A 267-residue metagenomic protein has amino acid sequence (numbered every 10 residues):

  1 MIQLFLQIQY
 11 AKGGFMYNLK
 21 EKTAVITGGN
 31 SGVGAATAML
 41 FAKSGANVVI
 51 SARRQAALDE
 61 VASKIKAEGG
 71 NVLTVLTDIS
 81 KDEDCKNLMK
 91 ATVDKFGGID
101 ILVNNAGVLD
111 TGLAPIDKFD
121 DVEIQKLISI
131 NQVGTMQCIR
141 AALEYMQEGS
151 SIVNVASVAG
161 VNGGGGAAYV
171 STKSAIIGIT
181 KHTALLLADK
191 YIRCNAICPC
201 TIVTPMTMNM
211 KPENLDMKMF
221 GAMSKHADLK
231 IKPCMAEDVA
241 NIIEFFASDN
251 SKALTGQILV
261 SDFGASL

Functional and structural regions predicted by a protein language model:
T23, N30-S31: Conserved glycine-rich cofactor-binding loop
L113, K225, E244, T255-L267: Short C-terminal tail/terminal secondary-structure segment of NAD(P)H-dependent dehydrogenase/reductase domains
L113-I116, D120-Q125, M223-S224: Substrate-binding pocket helix/loop in short-chain dehydrogenase/reductase
I139, T172, T180: Active-site helix of classical SDR
S157: Residue(s) in the substrate-gating loop at a strand-loop-helix junction that position the organic substrate next
A188, R193, L254-G256: Short, small/polar-rich loop/turn modules that mediate ligand/substrate recognition or access, typified
D216-D238: Catalytic Tyr-x(3-8)-Lys segment
